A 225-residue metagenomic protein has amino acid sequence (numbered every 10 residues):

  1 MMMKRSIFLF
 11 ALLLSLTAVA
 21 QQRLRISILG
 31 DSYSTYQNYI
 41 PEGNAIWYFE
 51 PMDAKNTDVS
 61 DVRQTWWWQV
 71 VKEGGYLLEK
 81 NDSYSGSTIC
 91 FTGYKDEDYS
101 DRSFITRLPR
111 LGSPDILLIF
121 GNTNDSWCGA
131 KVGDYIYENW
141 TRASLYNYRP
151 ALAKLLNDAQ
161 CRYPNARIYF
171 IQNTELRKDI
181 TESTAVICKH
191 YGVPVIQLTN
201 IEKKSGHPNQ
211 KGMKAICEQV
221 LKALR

Functional and structural regions predicted by a protein language model:
M1-M3: N-terminal secretory signal peptides that target proteins for export/translocation
S6-S15: Sec-dependent N-terminal signal peptides
A18-Q22: Boundary at the C-terminal end of the N-terminal hydrophobic targeting segment
R25-S27, Y36-G133: Conserved SGNH/GDSL esterase-like catalytic core that processes O-acyl groups on lipids and polysaccharides
L29-D31: Active-site beta-strand/loop signature of hydrolases that rely on acidic residues for catalysis
Y33-S34, G212: Short active-site segment of divalent metal-dependent hydrolases/proteases that encodes the spacing between
T35-Y36, R177: Active-site environment of divalent metal-dependent phosphoester hydrolases
Y99-R225: Alpha-helical cap/lid subdomain in secreted, periplasmic, or secretory-pathway luminal O-acyl-processing enzymes
